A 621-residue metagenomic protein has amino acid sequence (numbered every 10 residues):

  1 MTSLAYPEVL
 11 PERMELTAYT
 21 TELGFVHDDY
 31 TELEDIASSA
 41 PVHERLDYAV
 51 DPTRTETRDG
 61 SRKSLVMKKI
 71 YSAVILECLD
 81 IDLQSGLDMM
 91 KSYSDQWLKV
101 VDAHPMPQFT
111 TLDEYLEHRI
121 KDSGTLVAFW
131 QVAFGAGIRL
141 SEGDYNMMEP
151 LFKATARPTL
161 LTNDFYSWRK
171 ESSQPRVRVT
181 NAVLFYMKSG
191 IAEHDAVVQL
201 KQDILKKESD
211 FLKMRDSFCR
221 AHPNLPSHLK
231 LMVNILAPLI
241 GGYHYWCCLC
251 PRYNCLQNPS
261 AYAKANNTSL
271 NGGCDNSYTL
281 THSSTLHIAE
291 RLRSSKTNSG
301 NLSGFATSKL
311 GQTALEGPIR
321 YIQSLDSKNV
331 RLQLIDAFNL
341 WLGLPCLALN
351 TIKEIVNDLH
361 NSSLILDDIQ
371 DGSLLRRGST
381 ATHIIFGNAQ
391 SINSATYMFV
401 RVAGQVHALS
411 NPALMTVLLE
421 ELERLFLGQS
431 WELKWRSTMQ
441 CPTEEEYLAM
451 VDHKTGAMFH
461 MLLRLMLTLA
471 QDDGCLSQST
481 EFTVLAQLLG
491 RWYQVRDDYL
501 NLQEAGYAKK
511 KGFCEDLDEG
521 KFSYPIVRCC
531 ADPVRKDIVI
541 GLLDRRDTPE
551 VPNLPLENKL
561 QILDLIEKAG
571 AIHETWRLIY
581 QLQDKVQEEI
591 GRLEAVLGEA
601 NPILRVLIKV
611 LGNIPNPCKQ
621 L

Functional and structural regions predicted by a protein language model:
M1-A18, I120-A128, F152, W168 (+6 more regions): Catalytic cores of Mg2+-dependent Asp-rich isoprenoid enzymes
M1-A40, A49: General structural concept
M1-E12, L16-T20, T268-I365, I369-I384 (+3 more regions): Conserved N-terminal diphosphate/IPP-binding helix and adjacent helical/loop segment of trans-prenyltransferase domains
R13, T53-V179, S299-G311, I322-L332 (+3 more regions): All-alpha helical catalytic cores of prenyl diphosphate-utilizing isoprenoid enzymes
G24-E32, F165-S167, L359-R376, W492-A505: Acidic (Asp/Glu-rich) catalytic motifs at the cytosolic membrane interface
D28, L334, V402, G428 (+2 more regions): Residue-level signal for inorganic ion chemistry
S38-S72, E114, N146-K153, S172-R215 (+6 more regions): Divalent-cation-assisted or electrostatically stabilized phosphate/pyrophosphate-binding catalytic cores
D82, G86-L87, C219-A237, L347-A348 (+4 more regions): Acidic/histidine metal-binding catalytic segments
